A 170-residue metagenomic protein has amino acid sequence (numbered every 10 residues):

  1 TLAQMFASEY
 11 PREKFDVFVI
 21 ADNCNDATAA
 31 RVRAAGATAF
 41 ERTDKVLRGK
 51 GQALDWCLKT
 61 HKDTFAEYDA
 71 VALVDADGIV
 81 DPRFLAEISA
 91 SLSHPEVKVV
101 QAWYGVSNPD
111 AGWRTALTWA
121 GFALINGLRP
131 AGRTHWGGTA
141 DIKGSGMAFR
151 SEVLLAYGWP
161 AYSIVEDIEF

Functional and structural regions predicted by a protein language model:
A3-K14: Short, acidic, metal-binding catalytic loop of nucleotide-sugar glycosyltransferases
A21-A29, D44-V46, I79: A conserved acidic beta->alpha catalytic loop
D22, V74-A76, G158: Active-site acidic Asp-centered loop
D26-A27, V74-S91: Acidic donor-binding/catalytic loop of UDP-sugar-dependent glycosyltransferases, especially processive GT2
G36, E41-A66, R83-S163: Long helical/loop segments within the catalytic core of UDP-sugar-dependent glycosyltransferases, especially the large
Y68, A76-G78, E166: Short acidic donor-binding/metal-coordinating loop in glycosyltransferase active sites
V71: Short aromatic/hydrophobic "clamp" motif used to bind/position activated sugar donors
I164-F170: Acidic donor-binding loop at a coil-to-helix junction in glycosyltransferase catalytic cores that engages
